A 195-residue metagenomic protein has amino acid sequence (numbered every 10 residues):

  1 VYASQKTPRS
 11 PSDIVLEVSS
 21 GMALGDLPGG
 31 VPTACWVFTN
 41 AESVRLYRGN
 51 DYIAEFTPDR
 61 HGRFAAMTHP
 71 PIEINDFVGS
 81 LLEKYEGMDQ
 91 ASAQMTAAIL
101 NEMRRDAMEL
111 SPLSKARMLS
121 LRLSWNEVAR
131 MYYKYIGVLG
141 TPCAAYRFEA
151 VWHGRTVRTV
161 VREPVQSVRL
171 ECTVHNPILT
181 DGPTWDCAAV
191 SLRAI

Functional and structural regions predicted by a protein language model:
V1-A189: Substrate-binding clefts and catalytic carboxylate motifs of secreted carbohydrate-active enzymes
L192-A194: Short, well-ordered beta-strand segments enriched in hydrophobic/aromatic residues
